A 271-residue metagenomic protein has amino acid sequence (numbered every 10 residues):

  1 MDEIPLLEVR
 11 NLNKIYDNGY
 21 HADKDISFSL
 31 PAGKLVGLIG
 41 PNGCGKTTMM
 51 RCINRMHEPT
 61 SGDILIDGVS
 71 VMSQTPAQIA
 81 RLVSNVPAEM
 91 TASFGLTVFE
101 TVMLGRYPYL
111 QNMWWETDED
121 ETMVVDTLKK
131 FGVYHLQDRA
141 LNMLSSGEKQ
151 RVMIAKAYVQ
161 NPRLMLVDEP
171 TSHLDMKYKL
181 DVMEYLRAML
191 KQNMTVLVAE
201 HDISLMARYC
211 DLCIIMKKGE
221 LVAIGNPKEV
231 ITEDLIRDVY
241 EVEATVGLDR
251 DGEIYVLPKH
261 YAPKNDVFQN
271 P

Functional and structural regions predicted by a protein language model:
L7, A22-D23: Conserved structural motif at the start of ABC-family nucleotide-binding domains
I39-P41: The feature captures the beta-strand-to-loop junction immediately N-terminal to the Walker
N54: Helix-to-loop junction immediately C-terminal to a conserved catalytic motif
G62-S70: Conserved ABC transporter NBD signature motif
W114, A140-L144: Conserved ABC ATPase signature
M165-D168: Catalytic Walker B motif of ABC-type/P-loop ATPase nucleotide-binding domains
V239-P271: ABC ATPase nucleotide-binding domains
